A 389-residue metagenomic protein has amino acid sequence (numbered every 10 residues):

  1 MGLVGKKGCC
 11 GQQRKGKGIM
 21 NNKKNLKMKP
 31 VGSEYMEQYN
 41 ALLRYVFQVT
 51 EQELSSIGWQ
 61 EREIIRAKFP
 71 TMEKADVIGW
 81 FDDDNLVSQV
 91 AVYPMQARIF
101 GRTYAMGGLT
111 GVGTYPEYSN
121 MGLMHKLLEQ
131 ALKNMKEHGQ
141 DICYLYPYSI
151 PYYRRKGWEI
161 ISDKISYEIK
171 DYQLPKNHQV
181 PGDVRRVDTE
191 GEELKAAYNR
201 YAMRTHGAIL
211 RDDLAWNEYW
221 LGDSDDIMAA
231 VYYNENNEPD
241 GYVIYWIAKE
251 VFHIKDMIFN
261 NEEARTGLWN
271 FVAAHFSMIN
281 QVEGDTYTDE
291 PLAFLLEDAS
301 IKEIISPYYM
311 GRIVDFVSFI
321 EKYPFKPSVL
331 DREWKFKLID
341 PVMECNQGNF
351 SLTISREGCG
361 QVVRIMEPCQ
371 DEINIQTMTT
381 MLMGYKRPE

Functional and structural regions predicted by a protein language model:
M1-C10: Long amphipathic alpha-helical segments used for membrane anchoring, targeting, substrate engagement, or oligomerization
C9, M20-E37, Q48-T50, P181-E389: Intrinsically disordered, low-complexity, positively biased terminal segments
Q13-R14: Cationic, low-complexity basic patches in intrinsically disordered or flexible, solvent-exposed regions
L43, T50-A97, H206-A229, E321-P324: Active-site rim helix/loop that mediates acceptor-substrate recognition in acyltransferases
V77-G79, N85-M95, G108, G113 (+3 more regions): Conserved beta-strand in the GNAT
L109-K133, E262-A273: Conserved acetyl-CoA-binding loop-helix of GNAT-fold acetyltransferases
L128, K133-P147, S277-Y287: Conserved GNAT acetyl-CoA-binding A-motif
E137-D141, P147-I165, G267, D289-I305: Conserved active-site alpha-helix within GNAT-family acetyltransferase domains
